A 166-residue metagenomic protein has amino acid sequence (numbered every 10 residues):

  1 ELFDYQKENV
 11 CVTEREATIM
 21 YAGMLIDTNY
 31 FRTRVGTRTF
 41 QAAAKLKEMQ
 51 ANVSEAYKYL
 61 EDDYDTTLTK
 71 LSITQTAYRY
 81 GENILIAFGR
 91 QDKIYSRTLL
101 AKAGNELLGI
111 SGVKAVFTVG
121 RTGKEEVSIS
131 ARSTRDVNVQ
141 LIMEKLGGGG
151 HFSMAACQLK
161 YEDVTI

Functional and structural regions predicted by a protein language model:
E1-M20: A short, charged helix-loop
Y21, I26-K145, G150-I166: Hydrophobic helix-and-loop "lid/oligomerization" segment in the mid-to-C-terminal part of catalytic domains
